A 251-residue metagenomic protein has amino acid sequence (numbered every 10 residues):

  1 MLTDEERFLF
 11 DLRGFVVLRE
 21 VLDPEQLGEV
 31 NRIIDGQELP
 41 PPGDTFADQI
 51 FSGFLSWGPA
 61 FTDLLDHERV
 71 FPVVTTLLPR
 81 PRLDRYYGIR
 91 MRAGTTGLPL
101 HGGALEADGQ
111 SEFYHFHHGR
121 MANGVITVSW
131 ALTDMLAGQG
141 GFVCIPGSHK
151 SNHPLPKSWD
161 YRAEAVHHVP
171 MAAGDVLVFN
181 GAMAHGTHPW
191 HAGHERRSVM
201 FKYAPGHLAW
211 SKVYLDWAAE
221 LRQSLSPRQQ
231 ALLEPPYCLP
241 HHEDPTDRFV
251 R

Functional and structural regions predicted by a protein language model:
M1-R13, L18-G119: Non-heme Fe(II)-dependent double-stranded beta-helix
V17-L18, L177-F179: Short hydrophobic-aromatic micro-motifs
G58-F61, E164-A165, G186-H188: Active-site rim elements
V73, V176, M183-A184, H188-R251: Non-heme Fe(II)/2-oxoglutarate
Y86-G88, V128-W130, V199-Y203: A structural signal for short, well-ordered beta-strand segments
T95-P170, L208-V213: Catalytic core of non-heme Fe(II) oxygenases with the double-stranded beta-helix
M135, N180-M183: Short Ser/Thr-interspersed hydrophobic loop/turn segments at strand-loop and sheet-helix junctions that line or gate
